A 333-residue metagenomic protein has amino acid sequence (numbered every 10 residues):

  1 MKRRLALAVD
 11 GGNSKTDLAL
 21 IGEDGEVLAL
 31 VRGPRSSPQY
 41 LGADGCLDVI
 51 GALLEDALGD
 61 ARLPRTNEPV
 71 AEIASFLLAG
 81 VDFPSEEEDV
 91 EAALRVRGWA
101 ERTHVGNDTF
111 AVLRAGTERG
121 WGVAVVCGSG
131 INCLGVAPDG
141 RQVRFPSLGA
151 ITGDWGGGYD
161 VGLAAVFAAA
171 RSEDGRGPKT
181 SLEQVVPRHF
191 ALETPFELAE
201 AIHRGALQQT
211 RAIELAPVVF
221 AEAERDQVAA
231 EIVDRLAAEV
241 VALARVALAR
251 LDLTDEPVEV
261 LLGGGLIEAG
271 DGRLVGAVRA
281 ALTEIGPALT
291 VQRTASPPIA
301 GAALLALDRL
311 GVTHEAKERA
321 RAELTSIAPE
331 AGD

Functional and structural regions predicted by a protein language model:
M1-R65, V70-A71, R95-V96, A115-W121 (+1 more regions): ATP-binding/phosphotransfer module of carbohydrate and carboxylate kinases, centering on a glycine-rich
C46, L77-V81, C127, A221: N-terminal loops that bind phosphate or other acidic moieties and the adjacent beta-alpha structural core
L77, G106, E259-G263: Solvent-exposed beta-strand sheet faces enriched in polar/charged residues
V81-T180, Q184, A328-D333: Phosphate-binding/catalytic loop of phosphoryl-transfer enzymes
